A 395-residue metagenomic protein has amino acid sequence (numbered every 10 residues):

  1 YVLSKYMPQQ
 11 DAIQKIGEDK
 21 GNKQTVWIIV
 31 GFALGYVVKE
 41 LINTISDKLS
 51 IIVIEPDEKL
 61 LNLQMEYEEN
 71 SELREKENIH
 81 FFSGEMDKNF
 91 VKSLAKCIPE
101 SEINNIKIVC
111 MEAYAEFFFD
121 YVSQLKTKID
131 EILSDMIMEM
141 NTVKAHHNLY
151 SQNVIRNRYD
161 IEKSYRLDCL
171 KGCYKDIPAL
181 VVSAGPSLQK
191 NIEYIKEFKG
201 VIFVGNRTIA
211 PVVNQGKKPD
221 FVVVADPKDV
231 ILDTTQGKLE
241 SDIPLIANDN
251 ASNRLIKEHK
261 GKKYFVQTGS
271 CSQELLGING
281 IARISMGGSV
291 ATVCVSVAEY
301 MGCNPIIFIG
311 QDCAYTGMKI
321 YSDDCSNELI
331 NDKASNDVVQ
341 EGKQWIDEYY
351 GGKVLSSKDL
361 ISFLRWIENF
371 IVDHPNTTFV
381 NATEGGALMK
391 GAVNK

Functional and structural regions predicted by a protein language model:
Y1-A179, P186-V201, V230-D242, I346-K395: N-terminal donor/sugar-recognition subdomains of glycan-related enzymes, prototypically the membrane-proximal stem
V26-G31, A179-S183, I202-V204, V223 (+3 more regions): Structural motif
E55, T208-I209, K218-D226, A298-S322: Glycine-rich phosphate/pyrophosphate-binding loops and their adjacent beta-strand/loop elements at enzyme active sites
E68-N70, K199, K218-D220, K263 (+1 more regions): Short secondary-structure boundary/capping segments
N70-E77, V223-A225, Q236-I243, D323-G342: Acidic, Ser/Thr-rich peripheral helices and adjacent loops at domain boundaries
P186-E193, F203, T208-K218, D226-A251 (+2 more regions): Hydrophobic, small-residue-rich alpha-helical packing segments that form membrane-like cores
N253-C313: Active-site/ligand-binding-proximal alpha/beta "capping" segment
I306, G310, M318-Q340, R365-N369 (+1 more regions): Structured mid-domain segments that build the active-site/substrate or prosthetic-cofactor binding neighborhood
